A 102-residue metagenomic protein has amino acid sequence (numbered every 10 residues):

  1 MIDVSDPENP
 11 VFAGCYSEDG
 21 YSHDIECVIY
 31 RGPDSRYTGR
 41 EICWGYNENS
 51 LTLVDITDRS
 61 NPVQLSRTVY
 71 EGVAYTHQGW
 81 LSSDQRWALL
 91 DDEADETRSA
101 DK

Functional and structural regions predicted by a protein language model:
M1-K102: Feature marking well-ordered beta-strand scaffolds used for ligand recognition
